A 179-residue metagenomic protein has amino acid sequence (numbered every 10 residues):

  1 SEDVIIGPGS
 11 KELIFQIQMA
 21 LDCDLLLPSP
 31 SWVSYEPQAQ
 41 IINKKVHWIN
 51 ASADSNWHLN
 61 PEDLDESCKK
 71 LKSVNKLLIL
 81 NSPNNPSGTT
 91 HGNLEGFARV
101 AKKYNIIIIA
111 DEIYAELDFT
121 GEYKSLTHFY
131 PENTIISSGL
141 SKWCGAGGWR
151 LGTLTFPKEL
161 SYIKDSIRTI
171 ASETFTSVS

Functional and structural regions predicted by a protein language model:
E2-D24, R150-G152: Conserved beta-loop-alpha segment that forms the PLP phosphate-binding cup at the N-terminus of a helix
I5, L26, H47, I109 (+1 more regions): Structural detector of well-ordered beta-strand residues that form the stable sheet scaffold of enzyme domains
G9-F15, S29-P30, G88-H91, L117-F119 (+1 more regions): Short N-terminal helix/helix-N-cap motif within the alpha/beta-hydrolase-1
E12, M19-S82: PLP-dependent aminotransferase-like
Q38-A39, V100, L126: Hydrophobic/aromatic ligand-binding patch that stacks against planar heteroaromatic rings of cofactors or nucleotides
K44, K103-I106, E132: A short helix->loop->beta-strand "cap" motif at the edges of active sites that frequently abuts
A53-T120: Active-site phosphate-binding strand-loop segment of PLP-dependent enzymes
E132-S179: Conserved core segment of the aminotransferase class I/II
